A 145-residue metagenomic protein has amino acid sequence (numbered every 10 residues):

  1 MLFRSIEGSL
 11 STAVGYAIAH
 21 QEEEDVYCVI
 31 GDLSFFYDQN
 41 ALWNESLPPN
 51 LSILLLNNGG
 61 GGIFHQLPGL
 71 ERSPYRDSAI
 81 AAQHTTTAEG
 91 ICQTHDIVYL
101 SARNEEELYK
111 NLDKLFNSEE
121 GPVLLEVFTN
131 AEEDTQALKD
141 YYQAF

Functional and structural regions predicted by a protein language model:
M1-F145: Thiamine diphosphate
